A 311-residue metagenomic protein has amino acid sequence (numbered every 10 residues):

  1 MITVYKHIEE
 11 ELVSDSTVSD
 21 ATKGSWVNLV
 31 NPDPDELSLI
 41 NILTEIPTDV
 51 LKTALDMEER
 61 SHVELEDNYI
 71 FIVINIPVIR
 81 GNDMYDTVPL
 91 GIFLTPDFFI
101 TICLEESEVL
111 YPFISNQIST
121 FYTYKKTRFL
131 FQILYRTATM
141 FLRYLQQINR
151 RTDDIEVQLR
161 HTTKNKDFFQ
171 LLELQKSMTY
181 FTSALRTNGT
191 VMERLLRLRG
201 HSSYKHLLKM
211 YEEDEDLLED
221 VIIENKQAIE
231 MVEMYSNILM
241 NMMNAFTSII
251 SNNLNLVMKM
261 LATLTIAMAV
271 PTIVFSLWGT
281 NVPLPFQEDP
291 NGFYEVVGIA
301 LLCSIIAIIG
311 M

Functional and structural regions predicted by a protein language model:
M1-S203, M210, L217-D220, E224-M231 (+1 more regions): Peripheral, non-transmembrane regulatory/ligand-interaction domains of membrane transport proteins
E45, I223-M311: Hydrophobic alpha-helical transmembrane segments and their immediately adjacent juxtamembrane loops
R194-M210, S236-I249: Long amphipathic alpha-helical coiled-coil segments
